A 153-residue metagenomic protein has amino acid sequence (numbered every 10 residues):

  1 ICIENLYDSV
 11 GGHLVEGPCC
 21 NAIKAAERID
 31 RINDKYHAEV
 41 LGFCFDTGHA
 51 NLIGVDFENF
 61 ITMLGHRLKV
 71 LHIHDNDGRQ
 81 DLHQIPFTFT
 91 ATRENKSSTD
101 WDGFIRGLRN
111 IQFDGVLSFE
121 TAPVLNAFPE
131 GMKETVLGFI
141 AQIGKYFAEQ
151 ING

Functional and structural regions predicted by a protein language model:
C2-G17: Active-site-proximal beta-alpha loop/turn segments in soluble metabolic enzymes
H13-L14, C19-G153: Histidine-acidic metal/acid-base catalytic patches
